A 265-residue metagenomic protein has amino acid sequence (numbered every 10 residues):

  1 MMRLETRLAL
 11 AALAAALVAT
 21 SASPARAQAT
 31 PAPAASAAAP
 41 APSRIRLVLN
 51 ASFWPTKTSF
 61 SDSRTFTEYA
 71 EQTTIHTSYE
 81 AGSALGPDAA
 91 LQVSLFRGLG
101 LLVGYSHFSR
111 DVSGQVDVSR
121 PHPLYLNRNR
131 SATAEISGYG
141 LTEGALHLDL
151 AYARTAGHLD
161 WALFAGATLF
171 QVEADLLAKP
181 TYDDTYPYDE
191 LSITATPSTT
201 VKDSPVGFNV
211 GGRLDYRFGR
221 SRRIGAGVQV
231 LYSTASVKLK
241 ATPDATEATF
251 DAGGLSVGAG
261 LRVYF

Functional and structural regions predicted by a protein language model:
M1-S43: Cleavable N-terminal export/targeting peptides
R26-F96, L101, R262-Y264: Short glycine/proline- and aromatic-enriched beta-strand/turn motifs that initiate or cap beta-hairpins
L49-A51, P87-L95, Y105, L146-R154 (+4 more regions): Residues on the lipid-exposed face of transmembrane beta-strands in outer-membrane beta-barrel proteins
T56-S83, S106-A145, F170-P205, A235-S256: Extracellular/periplasm-exposed beta-strand and loop segments of Gram-negative cell-envelope proteins, dominated by
G98-V103, H158-L159, S221-I224: Repeated loop/turn-to-beta-strand initiation elements of outer-membrane beta-barrel proteins
D175-L177, S221-G227: Short conserved catalytic/interaction loops centered on acidic-Pro-aromatic/His motifs
T200, D215-G219: Exposed beta-sheet edge/beta-hairpin loop segments within beta-rich domains
